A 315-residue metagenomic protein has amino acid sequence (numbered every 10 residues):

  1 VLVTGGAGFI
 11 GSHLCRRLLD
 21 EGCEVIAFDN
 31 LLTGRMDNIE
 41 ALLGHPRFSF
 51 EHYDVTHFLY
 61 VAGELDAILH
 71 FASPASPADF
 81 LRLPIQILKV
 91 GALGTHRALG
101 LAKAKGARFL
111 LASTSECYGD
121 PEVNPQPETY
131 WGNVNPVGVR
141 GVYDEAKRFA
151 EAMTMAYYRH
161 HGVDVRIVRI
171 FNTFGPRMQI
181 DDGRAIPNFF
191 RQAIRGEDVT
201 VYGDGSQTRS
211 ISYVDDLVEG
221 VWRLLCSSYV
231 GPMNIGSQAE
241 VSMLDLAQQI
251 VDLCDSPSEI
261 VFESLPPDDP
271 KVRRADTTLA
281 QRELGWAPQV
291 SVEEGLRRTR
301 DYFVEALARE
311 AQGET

Functional and structural regions predicted by a protein language model:
V1-T173, D215, V221, V290 (+4 more regions): N-terminal Rossmann-like NAD(P)+-binding domain of SDR-like oxidoreductases, especially those catalyzing
L14, D20, Y53-D54, R97 (+2 more regions): C-terminal substrate-binding subdomain of Rossmann-fold SDR/epimerase-dehydratase oxidoreductases
N30, S73, T114, P176 (+3 more regions): Conserved donor-binding loops in enzymes that form glycosidic bonds
L43-P46, P127-T129, R184-A185, D252 (+1 more regions): Short, hinge-like loop/turn segments at secondary-structure boundaries
R82-L83, R177-D182: Short, solvent-exposed loop/turn segments at secondary-structure boundaries
N124-P125, I180-N188: A glycine/serine/threonine-rich, flexible loop-to-helix segment that serves as the NAD(P) cofactor-binding "lid"
Q126, M178-Q179, Q192, Q207: Glutamine-centric residue-chemistry signal
F149, M153-Y157, F189, L246 (+1 more regions): Hydrophobic alpha-helix immediately C-terminal to the catalytic Tyr-X-X-X-Lys motif of short-chain
